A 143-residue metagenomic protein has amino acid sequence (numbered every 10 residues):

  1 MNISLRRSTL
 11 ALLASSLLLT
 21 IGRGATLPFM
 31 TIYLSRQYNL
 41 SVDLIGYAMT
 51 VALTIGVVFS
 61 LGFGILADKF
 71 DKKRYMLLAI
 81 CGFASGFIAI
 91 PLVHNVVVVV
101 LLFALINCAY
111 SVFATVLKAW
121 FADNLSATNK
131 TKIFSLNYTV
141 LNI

Functional and structural regions predicted by a protein language model:
I3-L53: Helix-loop boundary and gating motifs at the non-cytosolic
R7, P91-F103: Helix-loop junctions at membrane interfaces in 12-TM secondary transporters
L17, Y47-T54, C81, S135-I143: Transmembrane alpha-helical cores of Major Facilitator Superfamily
L53-L61: Residue-level signature of mid-helix packing/kink "hotspots" within the transmembrane helices of 12-pass Major
G64-I65, K69: Membrane-interface helix termini in secondary transporters
C81-H94: C-terminal ends and interior cores of transmembrane alpha-helices in multi-pass membrane transporters/permeases
A104-L141: Cytoplasmic helix-loop-helix junction between adjacent transmembrane helices in 12-TM secondary transporters
